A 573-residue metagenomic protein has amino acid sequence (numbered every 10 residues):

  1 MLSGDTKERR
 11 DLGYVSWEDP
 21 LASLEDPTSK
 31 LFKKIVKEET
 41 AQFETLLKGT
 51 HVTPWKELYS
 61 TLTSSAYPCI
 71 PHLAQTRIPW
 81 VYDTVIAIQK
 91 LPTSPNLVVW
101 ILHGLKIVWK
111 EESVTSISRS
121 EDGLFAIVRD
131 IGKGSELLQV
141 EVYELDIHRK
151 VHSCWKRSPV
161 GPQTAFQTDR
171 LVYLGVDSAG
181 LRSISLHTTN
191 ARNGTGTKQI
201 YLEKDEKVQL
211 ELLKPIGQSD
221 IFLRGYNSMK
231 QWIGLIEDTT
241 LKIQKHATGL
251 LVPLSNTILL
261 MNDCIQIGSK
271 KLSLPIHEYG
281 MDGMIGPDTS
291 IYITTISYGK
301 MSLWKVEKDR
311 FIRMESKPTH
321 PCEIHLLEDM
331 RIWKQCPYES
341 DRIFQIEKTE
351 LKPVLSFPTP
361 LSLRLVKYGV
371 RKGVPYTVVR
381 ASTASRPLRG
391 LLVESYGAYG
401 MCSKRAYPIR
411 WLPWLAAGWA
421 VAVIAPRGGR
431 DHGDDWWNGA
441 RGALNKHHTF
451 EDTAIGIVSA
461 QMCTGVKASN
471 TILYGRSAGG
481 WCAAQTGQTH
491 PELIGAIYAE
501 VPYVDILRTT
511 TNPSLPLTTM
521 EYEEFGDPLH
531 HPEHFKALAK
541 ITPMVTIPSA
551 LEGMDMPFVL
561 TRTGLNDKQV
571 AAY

Functional and structural regions predicted by a protein language model:
L31-S118, L186, E203, Q209-I216 (+9 more regions): Non-catalytic accessory segments flanking enzyme active sites
I78-D83, I117-F125, Q163-L174, L212-D220 (+3 more regions): Blade-terminus and WD-like Trp-Asp/Gly-His loop motifs, strongest in beta-propeller folds
K90-N96, E111, D130-Q139, W155-R157 (+8 more regions): A flexible loop/linker signature enriched in serine peptidases of the S9 family
N96, I107-T168: A conserved hydrophobic secondary-structure block that centers on an alpha-helix together with its immediately flanking
W100-L102, E141-D146, S183-N193, I233-D238 (+1 more regions): Beta-propeller blade signature
H148-R157, R192-K204, T239-I243, F311-M314: Blade-edge beta-strand/turn elements of extracellular beta-propeller and related beta-sheet repeat scaffolds
L355-S477, C482: Cap/lid segment of the alpha/beta-hydrolase catalytic domain
P426-Y573: Active-site-proximal cap/loop segments of hydrolase catalytic domains
